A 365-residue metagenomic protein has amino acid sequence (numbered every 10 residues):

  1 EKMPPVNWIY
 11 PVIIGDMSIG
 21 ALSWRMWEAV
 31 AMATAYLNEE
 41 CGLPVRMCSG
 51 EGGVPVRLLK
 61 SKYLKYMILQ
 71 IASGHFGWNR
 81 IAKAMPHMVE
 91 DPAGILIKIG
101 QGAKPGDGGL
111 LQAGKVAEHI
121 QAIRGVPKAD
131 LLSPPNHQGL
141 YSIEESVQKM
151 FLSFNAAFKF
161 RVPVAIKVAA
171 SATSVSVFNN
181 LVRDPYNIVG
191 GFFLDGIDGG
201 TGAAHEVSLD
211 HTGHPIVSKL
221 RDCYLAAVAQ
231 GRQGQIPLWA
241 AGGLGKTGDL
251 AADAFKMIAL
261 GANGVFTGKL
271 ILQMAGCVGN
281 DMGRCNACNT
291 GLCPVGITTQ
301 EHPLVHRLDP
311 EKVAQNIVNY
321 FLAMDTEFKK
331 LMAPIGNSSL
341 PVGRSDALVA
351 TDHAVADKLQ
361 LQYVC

Functional and structural regions predicted by a protein language model:
E1-Q138, E145, Q315, M324-C365: N-terminal capping/small domains of soluble enzymes
P4-V6, L43, C48-E51, P163-A165 (+9 more regions): Generic ordered-secondary-structure signal
G20-A21, L244-G245, N319: Residue-level marker of alpha-helix boundaries and capping positions
A29, A33-Y36, K149, S153 (+7 more regions): Alpha-helical scaffold segments in soluble metabolic enzymes
L37, A157, D195, A226 (+7 more regions): Change "in soluble alpha/beta enzymes" to "in soluble alpha/beta proteins
L132-L308, K312: Glycine-rich phosphate/ribose-binding loops and adjacent secondary-structure elements that form binding surfaces
V305-F321, D325: Short microdomains enriched in Cys/His and/or Lys/Arg
